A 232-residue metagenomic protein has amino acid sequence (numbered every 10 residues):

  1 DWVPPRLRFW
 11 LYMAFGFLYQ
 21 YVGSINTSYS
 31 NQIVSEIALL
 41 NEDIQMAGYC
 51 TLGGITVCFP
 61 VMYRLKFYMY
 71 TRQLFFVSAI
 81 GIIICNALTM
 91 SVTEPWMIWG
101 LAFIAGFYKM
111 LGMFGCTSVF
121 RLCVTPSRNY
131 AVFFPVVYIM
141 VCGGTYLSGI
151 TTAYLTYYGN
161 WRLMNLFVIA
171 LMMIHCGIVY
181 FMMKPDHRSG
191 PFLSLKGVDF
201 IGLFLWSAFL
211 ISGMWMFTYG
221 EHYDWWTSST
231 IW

Functional and structural regions predicted by a protein language model:
D1-S24, S28, S35: Cytosolic juxtamembrane N-terminal segment immediately preceding the first transmembrane helix of multi-pass
Y29-C58: Extracellular/periplasmic helix-loop-helix junction of adjacent transmembrane segments in MFS-like secondary
S35, C85-M90, A105, V179: MFS-fold secondary transporters
A38, Y70, L88-M97, Y108 (+2 more regions): Helix-breaking motifs and short loop linkers at transmembrane-helix boundaries and internal kinks in secondary membrane
G48-R64, M110-T117: Central cavity-lining transmembrane alpha-helices of secondary-active solute carriers, predominantly the Major
V57-W96: Conserved MFS/SLC helix-loop-helix module at the cytosolic interface between two early adjacent transmembrane helices
A105-V137: Cytoplasmic helix-loop-helix junction between adjacent transmembrane helices in 12-TM secondary transporters
G159-W232: Hydrophobic transmembrane-helix bundles of small-molecule transporters
